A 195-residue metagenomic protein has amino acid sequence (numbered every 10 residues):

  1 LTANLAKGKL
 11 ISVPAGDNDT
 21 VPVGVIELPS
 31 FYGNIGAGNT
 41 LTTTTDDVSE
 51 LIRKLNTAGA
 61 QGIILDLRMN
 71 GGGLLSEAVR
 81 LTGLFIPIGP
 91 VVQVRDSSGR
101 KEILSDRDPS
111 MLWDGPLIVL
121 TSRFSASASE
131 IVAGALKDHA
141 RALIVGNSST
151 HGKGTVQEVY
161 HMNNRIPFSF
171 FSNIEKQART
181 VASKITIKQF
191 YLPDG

Functional and structural regions predicted by a protein language model:
L1-F168, Q189: Cleft-lining beta-strand/loop regions that shape enzyme active-site pockets
A126-S127, K176-D194: Metal-dependent DNA phosphodiester-chemistry modules and their immediately adjacent helices/loops in DNA-processing
